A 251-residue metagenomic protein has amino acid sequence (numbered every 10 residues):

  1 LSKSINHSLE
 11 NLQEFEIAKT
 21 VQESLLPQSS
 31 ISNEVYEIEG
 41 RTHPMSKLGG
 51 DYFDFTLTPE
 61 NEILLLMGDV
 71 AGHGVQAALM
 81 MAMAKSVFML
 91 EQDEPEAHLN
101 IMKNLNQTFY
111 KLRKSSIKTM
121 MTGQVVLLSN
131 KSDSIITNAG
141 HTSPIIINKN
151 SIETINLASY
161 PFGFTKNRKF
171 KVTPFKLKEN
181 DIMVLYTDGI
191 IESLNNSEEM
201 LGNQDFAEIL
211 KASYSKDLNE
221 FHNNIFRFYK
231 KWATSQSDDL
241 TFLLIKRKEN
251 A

Functional and structural regions predicted by a protein language model:
N6-V184, R227, T234-A251: … and, occasionally, acidic/histidine-rich disordered N-termini of signaling adaptors
M45, S193-L194: Active-site environment of divalent metal-dependent phosphoester hydrolases
I146-K149, L194-M200: Cytochrome P450 core scaffold surrounding the K-helix E-X-X-R motif and the conserved "meander" helix-loop region
D188: Conserved catalytic-loop aspartate of Hanks-type protein kinases
M200-K211: Divalent-cation-assisted or electrostatically stabilized phosphate/pyrophosphate-binding catalytic cores
F221-Y229: Terminal output helix/cap of sensory domains in signal transduction proteins
